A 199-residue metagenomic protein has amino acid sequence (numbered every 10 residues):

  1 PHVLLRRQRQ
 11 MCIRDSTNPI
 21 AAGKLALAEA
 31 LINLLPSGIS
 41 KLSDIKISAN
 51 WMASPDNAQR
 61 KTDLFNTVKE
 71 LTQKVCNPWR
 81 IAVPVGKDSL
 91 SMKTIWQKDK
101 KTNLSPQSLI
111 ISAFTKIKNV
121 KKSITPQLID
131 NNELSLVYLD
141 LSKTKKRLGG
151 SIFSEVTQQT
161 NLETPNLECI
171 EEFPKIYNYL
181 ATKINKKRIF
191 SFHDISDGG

Functional and structural regions predicted by a protein language model:
P1-R9, I13: Single conserved hydrophobic/aromatic residue that forms the stacking wall/gate of nucleotide- or nucleobase-binding
Q10, R14, L109, L148-N166: Gly-rich Lys/Arg/Thr-decorated short loops/hinges at beta-loop-alpha junctions or inter-strand turns that position
R14-D15, I129, L134, Q158: ATP-dependent carboxylate/acyl-activation modules
R14-K24, S54-F65, L104, K143-K146 (+2 more regions): Hydrophobic alpha-helical scaffolding
P19-I45, V68-P78, Y179-A181: Small-aliphatic-rich amphipathic alpha-helix that forms the alpha element of a beta-alpha
L42-N50, P84-K87, F192-I195: Beta-strand segments within the central parallel beta-sheet cores of soluble alpha/beta enzyme folds
A53-K146: Phosphate/diphosphate-binding loops
T160-G199: Active-site-proximal betaalpha loop/short-helix elements that scaffold phosphoryl/nucleotidyl transfer chemistry
